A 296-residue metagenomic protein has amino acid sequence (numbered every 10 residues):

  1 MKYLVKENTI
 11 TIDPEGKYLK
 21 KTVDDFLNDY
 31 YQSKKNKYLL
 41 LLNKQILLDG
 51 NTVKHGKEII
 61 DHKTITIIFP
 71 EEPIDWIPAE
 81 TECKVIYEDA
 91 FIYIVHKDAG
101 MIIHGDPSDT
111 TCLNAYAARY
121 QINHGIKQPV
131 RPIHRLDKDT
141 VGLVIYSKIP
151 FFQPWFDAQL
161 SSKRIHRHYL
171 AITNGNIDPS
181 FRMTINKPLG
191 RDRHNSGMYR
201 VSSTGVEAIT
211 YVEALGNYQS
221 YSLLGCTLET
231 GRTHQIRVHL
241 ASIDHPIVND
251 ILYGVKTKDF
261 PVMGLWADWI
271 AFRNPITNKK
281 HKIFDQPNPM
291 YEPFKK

Functional and structural regions predicted by a protein language model:
M1-K296: RNA pseudouridine synthases
